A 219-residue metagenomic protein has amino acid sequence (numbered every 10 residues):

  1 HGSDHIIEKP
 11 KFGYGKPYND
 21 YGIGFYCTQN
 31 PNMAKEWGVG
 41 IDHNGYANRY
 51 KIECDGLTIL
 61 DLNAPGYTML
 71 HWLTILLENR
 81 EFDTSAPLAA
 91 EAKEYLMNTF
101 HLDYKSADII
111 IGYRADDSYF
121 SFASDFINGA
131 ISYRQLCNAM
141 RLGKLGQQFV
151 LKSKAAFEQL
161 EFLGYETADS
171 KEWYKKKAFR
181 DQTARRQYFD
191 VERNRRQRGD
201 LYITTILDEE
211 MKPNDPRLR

Functional and structural regions predicted by a protein language model:
H1-D20, G40: ADP-ribose/NAD+-binding catalytic cleft of ART/PARP-like enzymes
H1-S3, C27-Q29, Y50: Short His-Asn-centered micro-motif
D4, P31, C54-G56: Short, flexible loop/turn elements at secondary-structure junctions
K9-P10, G15, G24, D55 (+2 more regions): Surface-exposed loop/turn and secondary-structure junction residues enriched for glycine/proline
K11, K16, F25, Q29 (+2 more regions): Solvent-exposed, flexible loop/coil residues
K16-I41: Extended catalytic/binding region for NAD+/ADP-ribose chemistry, centered on the ART fold
I23, Y46-N48: Structural beta-strand/beta-sheet cores of well-ordered domains, especially the beta-sheet scaffolds that support
I41-G45, C54-R219: Conserved NAD+-utilizing ADP-ribose enzyme module
